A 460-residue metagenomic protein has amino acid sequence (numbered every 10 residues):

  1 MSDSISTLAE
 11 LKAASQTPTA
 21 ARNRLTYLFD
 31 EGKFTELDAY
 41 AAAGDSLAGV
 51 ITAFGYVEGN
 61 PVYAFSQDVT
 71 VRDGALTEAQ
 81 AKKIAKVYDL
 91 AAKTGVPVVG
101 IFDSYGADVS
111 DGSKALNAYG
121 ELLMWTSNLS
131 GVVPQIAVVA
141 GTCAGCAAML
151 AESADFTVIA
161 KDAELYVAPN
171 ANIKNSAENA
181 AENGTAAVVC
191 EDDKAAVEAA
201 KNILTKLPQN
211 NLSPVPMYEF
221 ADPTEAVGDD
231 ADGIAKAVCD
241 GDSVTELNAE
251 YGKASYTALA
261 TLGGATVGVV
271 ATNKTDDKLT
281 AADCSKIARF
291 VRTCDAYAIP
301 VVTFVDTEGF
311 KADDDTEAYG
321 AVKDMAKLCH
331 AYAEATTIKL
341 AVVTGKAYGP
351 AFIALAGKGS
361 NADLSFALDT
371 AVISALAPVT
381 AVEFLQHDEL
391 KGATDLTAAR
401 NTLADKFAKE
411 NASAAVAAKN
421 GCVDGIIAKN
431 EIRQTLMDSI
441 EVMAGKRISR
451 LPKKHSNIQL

Functional and structural regions predicted by a protein language model:
M1-L460: Ligand-binding clefts of soluble mixed alpha/beta catalytic domains
